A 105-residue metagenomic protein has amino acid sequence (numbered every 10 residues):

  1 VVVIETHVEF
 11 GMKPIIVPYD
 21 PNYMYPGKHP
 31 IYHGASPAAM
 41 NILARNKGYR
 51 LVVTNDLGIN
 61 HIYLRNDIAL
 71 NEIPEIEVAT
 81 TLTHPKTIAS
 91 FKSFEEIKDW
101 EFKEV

Functional and structural regions predicted by a protein language model:
V1-V8: Conserved beta-strand signature within the Rossmann-like core of class I S-adenosyl-L-methionine
K13-V105: Rossmann-like AdoMet/SAM-dependent catalytic core
